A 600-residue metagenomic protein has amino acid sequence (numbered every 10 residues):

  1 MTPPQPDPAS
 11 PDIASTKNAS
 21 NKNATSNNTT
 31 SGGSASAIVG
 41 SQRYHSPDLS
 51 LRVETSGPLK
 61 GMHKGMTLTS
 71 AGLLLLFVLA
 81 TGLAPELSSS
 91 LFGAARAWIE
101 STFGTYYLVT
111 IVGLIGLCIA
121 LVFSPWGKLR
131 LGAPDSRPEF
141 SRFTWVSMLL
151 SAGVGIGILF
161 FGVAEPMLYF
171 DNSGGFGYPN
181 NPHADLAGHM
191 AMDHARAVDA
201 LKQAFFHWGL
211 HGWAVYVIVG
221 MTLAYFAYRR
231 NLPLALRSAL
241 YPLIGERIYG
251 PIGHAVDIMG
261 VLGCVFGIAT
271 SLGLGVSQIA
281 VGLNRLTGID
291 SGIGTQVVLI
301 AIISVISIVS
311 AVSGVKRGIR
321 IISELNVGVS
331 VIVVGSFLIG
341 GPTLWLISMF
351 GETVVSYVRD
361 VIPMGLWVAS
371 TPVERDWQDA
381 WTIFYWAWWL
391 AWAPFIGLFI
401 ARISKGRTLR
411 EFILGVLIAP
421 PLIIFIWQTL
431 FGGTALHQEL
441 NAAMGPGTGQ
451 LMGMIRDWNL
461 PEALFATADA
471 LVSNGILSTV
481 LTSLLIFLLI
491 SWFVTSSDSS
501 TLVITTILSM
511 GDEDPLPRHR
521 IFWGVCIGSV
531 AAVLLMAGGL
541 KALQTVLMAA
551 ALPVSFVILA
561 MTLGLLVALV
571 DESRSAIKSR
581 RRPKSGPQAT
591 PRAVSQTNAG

Functional and structural regions predicted by a protein language model:
T2-I13, T30-D185, V312, G335 (+3 more regions): N-terminal alpha-helical transmembrane segments of multi-pass membrane transport and channel/translocase proteins
T2-P4, T30-M62, F123-A133, V416 (+5 more regions): Terminal cytosolic tails of multi-pass membrane transporters, especially the segment immediately following the final
S41, T69-L83, V109-G116, H189 (+5 more regions): Transmembrane alpha-helical segments of multi-pass small-molecule transport proteins
L49-G61, P85-S101, P125-S141, F161-M259 (+5 more regions): Inter-helical loop and helix-membrane interface segments of multi-pass membrane transporters/permeases
L68-L74, V109, W145-L150, A214-G220 (+6 more regions): Select transmembrane alpha-helical segments in multipass membrane proteins
A80-G93, S124-K128, V163-A164, N231 (+10 more regions): Transmembrane helix-loop junctions in multi-pass membrane proteins
L91-F92, A235-P251, A311-S330, I396-A419 (+2 more regions): Hydrophobic, small-residue-rich membrane helices and short re-entrant helix-turn-helix hairpins that build
E100-Y106, T110, V256-C264, T270 (+4 more regions): Membrane-interface loop-to-helix entry segments
